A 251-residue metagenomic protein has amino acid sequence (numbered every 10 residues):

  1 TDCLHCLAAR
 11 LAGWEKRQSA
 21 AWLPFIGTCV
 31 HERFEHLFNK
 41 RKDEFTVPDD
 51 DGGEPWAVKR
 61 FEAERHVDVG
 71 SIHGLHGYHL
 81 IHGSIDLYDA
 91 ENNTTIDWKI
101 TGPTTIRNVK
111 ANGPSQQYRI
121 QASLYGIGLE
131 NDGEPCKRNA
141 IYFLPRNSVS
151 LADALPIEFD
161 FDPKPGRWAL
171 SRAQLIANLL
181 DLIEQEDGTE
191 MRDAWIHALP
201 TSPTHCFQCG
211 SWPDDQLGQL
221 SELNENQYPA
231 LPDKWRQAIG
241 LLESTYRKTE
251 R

Functional and structural regions predicted by a protein language model:
T1-T94, K248-R251: Metal-dependent nuclease catalytic cores that hydrolyze phosphodiester bonds in DNA/RNA, characterized by
C3, Y125, C209: A residue-level signal for conserved active-site and pocket-lining positions in enzyme catalytic cores
E15, K42, T46, K99 (+4 more regions): Short linear functional motifs in flexible/disordered or boundary regions
K16, A20, P24, A111-R119 (+1 more regions): Short, charged/polar micro-motifs that form catalytic or ligand-binding hotspots
G27-H31, S123, P203-T204: Non-catalytic, well-ordered alpha-helical scaffold segments
T46-A57, S71-G77, N108-N112, I183-P200: Intrinsically disordered, low-complexity coil segments
V58, E62-L180: Mg2+/Mn2+-dependent nuclease catalytic core
G128-R251: Metal-dependent nuclease catalytic regions and adjoining charged, substrate-binding loops involved in nucleic-acid end
